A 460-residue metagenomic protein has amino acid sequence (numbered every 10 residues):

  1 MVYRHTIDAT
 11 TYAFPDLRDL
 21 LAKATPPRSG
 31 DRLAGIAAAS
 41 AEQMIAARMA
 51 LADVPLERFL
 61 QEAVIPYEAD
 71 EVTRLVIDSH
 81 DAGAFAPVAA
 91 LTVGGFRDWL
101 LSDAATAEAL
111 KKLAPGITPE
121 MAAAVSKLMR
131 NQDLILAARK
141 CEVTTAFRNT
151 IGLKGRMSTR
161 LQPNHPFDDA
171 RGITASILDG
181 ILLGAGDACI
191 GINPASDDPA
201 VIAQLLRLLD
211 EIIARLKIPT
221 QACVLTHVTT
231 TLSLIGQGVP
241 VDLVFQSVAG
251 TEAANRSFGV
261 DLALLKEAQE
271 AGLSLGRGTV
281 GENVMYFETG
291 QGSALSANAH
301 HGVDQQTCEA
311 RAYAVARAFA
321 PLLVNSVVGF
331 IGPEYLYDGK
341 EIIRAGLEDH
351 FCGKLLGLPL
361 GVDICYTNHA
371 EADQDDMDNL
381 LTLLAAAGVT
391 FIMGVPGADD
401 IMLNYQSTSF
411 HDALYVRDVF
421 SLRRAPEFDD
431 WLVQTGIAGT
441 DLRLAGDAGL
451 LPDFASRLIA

Functional and structural regions predicted by a protein language model:
M1-S176, L182, D187-A460: Anaerobic metallocofactor- and corrinoid-dependent redox/one-carbon enzyme cores, especially those from methanogenesis
